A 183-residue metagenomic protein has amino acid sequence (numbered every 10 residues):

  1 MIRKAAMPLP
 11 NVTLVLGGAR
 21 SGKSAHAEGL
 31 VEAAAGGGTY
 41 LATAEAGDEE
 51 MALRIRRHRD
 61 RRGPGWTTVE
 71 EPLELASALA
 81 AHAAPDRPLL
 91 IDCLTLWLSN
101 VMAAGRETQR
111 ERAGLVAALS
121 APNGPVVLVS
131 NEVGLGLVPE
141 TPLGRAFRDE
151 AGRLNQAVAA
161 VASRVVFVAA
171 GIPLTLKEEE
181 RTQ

Functional and structural regions predicted by a protein language model:
I2, L9, T13-A81: Conserved P-loop
A5-P10, A84-P85, A113: Catalytic phosphate/metal-binding cores of nucleic-acid and nucleotide-processing enzymes, i.e., regions that mediate
A27, H58, L90, N131 (+1 more regions): Residue-level signal for inorganic ion chemistry
A35, R61-G63, A84, A121-N123 (+1 more regions): Short, well-ordered coil/turn elements that cap or connect secondary structure elements
G38, L89, R164-F167: Short, well-ordered beta-strand core segments
R61-R110: Helix-adjacent hinge/juxtasegments
L73, L96-Q183: Replace "adjacent to P-loop NTPase cores in ATP/GTP-dependent enzymes" with "adjacent to NTP-binding cores
